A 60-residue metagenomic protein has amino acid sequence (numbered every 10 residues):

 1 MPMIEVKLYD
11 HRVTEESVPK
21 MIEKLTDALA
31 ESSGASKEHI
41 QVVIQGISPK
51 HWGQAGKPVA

Functional and structural regions predicted by a protein language model:
M1-A60: A domain-level signal for the structural core that forms small-molecule/cofactor-binding pockets and catalytic centers
